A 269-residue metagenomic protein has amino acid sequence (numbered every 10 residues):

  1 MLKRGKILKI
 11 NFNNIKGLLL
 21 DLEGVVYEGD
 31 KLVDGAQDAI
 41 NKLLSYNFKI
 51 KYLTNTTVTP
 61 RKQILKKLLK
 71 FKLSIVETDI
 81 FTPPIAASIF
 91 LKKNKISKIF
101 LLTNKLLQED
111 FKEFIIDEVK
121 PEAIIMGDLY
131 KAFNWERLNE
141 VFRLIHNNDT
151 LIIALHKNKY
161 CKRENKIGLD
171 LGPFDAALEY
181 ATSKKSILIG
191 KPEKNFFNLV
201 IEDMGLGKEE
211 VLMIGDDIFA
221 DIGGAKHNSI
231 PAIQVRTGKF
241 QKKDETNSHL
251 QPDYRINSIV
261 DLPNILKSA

Functional and structural regions predicted by a protein language model:
L2-Q37, K42-Y46, T59-T78, I85-A269: Asp-based, Mg2+/Mn2+-dependent phosphohydrolase catalytic module
T56: Conserved phosphate/oxyanion-binding catalytic-loop motifs
